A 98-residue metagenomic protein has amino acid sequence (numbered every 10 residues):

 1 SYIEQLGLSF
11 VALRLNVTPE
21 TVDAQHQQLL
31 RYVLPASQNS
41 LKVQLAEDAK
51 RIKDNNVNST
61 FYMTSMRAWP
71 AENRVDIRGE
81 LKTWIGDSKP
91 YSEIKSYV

Functional and structural regions predicted by a protein language model:
Y2-S59: Core segments of small alpha/beta cavity-forming domains
V43-L45, S65-R67, G79-L81: A mature extracytoplasmic/lumenal domain signature
K53-N56, R67, K89-P90: Generic marker of residues within folded, mature protein domains
S59-F61, S92: Short solvent-exposed loop/turn micro-motifs enriched in small/polar/acidic residues
M63-R67, K95-V98: Hydrophobic/aromatic beta-strand elements that line small-molecule binding cavities or substrate pockets in beta-rich
R67-N73: Short, ordered beta-strand-loop transition motifs
N73-V98: Exposed beta-sheet edge and beta->alpha loop/turn motif
